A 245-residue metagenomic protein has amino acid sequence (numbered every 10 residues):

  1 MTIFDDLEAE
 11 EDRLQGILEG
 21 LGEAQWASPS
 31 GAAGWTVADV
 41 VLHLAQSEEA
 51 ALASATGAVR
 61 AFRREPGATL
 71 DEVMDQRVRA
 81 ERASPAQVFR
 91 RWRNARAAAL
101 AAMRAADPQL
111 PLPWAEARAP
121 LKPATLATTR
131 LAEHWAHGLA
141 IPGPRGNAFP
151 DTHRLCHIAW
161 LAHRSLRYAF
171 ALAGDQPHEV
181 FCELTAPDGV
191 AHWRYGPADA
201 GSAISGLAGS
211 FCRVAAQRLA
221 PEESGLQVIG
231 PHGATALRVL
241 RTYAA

Functional and structural regions predicted by a protein language model:
M1-G34, D39-L42: Basic, Lys/Arg-rich alpha-helical nucleic-acid-recognition elements, primarily the DNA-binding modules of transcription
M1-T2, E49-R104, Q109-P111: Short, helix-capping/interhelical loops that line the mouth of catalytic, cofactor-, or ligand-binding pockets
F4-L7, F89-W92, A127-R130: Hydrophobic packing residues in well-ordered alpha-helices of helical domains and bundles
E10-R13, I17, S47, A95-A98 (+3 more regions): Amphipathic, well-ordered alpha-helical segments in soluble domains
Q15-E19, A105-W114, A186-D188: Acidic-glycine-rich active-site phosphate/pyrophosphate-binding loop
A27-A68, P113-A173, F211: Short, contiguous alpha-helical
L172-S210: Glycine/small-residue-rich hydrophobic helix-like segments
D199-A245: C-terminal interaction segments
